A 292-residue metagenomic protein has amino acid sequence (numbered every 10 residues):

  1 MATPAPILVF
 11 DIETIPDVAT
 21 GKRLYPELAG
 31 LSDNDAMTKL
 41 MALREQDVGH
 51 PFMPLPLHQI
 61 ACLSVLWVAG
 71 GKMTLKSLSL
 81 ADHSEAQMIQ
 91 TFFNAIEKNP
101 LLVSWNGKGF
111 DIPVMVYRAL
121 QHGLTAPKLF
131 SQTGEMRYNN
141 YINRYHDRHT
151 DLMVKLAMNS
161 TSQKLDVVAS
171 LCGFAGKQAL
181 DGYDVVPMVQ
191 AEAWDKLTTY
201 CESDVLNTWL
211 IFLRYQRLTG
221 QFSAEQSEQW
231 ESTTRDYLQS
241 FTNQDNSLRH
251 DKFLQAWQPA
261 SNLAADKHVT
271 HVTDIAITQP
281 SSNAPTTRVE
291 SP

Functional and structural regions predicted by a protein language model:
M1-P292: DEDD superfamily 3′-5′ metal-dependent exonuclease/proofreading module
